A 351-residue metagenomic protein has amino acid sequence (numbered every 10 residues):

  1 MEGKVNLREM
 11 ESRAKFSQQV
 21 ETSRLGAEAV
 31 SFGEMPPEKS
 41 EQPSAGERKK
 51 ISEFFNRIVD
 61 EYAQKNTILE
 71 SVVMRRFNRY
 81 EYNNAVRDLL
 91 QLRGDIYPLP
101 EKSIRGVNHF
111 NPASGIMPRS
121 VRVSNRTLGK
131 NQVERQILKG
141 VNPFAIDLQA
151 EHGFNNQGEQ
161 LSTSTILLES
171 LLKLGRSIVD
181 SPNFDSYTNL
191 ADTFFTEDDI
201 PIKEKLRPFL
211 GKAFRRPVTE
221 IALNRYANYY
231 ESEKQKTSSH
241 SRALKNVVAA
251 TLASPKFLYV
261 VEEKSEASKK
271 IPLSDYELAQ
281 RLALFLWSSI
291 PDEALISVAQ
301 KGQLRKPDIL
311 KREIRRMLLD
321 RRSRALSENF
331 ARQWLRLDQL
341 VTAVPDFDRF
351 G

Functional and structural regions predicted by a protein language model:
M1-N6, S17-E34, E38-G351: Low-complexity, glycine/serine/threonine/alanine-rich intrinsically disordered linker and propeptide segments
R8-E11: Solvent-exposed serine/threonine-rich low-complexity stretches and specific carbohydrate-binding patches
R13-K15: Active-site-proximal cofactor/substrate-binding loop regions of enzyme domains
